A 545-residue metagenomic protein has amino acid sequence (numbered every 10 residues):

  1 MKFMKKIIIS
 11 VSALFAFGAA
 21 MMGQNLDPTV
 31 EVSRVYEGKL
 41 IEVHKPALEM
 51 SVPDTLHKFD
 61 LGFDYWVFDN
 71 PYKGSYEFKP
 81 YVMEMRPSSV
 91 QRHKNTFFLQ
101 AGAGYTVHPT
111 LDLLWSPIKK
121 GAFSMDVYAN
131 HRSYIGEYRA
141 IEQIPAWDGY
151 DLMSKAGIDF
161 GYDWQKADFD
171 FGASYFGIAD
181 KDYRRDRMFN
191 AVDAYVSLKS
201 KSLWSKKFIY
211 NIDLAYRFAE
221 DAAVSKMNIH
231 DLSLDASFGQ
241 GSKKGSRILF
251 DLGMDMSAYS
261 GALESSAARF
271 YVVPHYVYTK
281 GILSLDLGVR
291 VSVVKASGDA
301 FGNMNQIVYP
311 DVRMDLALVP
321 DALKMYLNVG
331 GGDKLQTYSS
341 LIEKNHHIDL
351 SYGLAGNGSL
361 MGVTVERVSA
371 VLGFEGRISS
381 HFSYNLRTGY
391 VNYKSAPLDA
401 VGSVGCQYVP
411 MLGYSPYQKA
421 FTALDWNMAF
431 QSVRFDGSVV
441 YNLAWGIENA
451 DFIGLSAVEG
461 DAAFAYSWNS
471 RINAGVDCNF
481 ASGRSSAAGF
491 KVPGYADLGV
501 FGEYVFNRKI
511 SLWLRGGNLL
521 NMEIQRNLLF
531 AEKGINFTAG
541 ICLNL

Functional and structural regions predicted by a protein language model:
M22-S89: N-terminal periplasmic/intermembrane-space "pro-region" immediately following the signal or transit peptide
F78-M83, V90-L99, A103-I141, D148-A156 (+1 more regions): Outer-membrane beta-barrel translocator/receptor signature
N95, P109-L113, L152-I158, N190-V196 (+8 more regions): Hydrophobic, lipid-facing positions within transmembrane beta-strands of outer-membrane proteins
Q100-D112, G121, D148-D151, D221-I229 (+5 more regions): Solvent-exposed loop/turn segments connecting transmembrane beta-strands in outer-membrane beta-barrel proteins
A101-A103, V127-H131, F171-G177, I212-F218 (+7 more regions): Transmembrane beta-barrel strands of outer-membrane/channel proteins
K119-R139, R247-D251, D255, S265-S297 (+3 more regions): Surface-exposed extracellular loop regions of Gram-negative outer-membrane beta-barrel proteins
Y134-D159, F169-I209, D213-D231, G261: Flexible loop and strand-edge segments within Gram-negative outer membrane beta-barrel domains
S284, K295-Y309, R313-L545: Exposed, low-structure sequence patches enriched in small/polar residues
